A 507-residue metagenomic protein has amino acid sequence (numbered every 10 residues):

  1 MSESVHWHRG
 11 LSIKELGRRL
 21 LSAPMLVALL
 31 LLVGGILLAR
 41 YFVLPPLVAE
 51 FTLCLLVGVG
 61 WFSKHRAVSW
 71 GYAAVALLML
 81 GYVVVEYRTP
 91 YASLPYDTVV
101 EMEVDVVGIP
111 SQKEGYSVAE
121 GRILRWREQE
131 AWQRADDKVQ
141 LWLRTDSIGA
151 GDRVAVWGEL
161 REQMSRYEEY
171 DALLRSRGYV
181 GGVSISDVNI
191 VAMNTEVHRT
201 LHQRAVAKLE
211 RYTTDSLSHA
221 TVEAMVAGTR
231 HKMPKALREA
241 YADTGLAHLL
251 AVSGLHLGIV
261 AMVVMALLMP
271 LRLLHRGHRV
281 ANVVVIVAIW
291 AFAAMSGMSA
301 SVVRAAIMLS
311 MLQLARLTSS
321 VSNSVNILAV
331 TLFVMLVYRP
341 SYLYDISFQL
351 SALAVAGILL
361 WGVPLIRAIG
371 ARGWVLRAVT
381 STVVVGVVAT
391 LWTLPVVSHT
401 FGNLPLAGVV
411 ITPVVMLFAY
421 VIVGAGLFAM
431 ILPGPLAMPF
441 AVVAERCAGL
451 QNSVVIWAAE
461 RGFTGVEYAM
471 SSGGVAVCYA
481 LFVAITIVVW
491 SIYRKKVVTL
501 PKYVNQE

Functional and structural regions predicted by a protein language model:
M1-S93, S176, R304: N-terminal leader/targeting segments
S2-R19, Y72-H248, Y468: Membrane-interface helix/helix-cap signal primarily in integral membrane proteins
S2-W7, L16-P24, L32, F42-L44 (+1 more regions): C-terminal regulatory/interaction regions
W7-L29, A371-L391, V410, P435-S453: Functional transmembrane helices that form membrane-embedded active or gating regions
V27, R66-A73, V183, L237-G408 (+1 more regions): Hydrophobic alpha-helical transmembrane segments in multi-pass membrane proteins
G35, V104, G158, M225 (+6 more regions): Divalent metal-coordination and catalytic microenvironments
A192-R199, Q203, D243, S398-V410 (+2 more regions): Membrane-interface amphipathic/re-entrant loop segments adjacent to transmembrane helices in multi-pass membrane
